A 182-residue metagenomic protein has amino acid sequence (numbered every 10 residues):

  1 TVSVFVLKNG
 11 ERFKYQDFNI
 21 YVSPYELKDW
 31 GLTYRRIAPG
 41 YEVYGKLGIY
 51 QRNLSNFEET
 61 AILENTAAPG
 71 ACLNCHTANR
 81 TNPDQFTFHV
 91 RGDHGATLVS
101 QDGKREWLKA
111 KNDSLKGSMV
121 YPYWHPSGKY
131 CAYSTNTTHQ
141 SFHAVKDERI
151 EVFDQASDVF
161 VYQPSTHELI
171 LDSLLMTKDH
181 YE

Functional and structural regions predicted by a protein language model:
T1-N9: Extracytoplasmic/surface-exposed domains of secreted proteins that mediate cell-envelope carbohydrate/peptidoglycan
F5, R35, F88-H89, S134: Residue-level marker for isolated small/hydroxyl-bearing positions within beta-strands of beta-sheet-rich domains
E11-Y41, S114-L115: Low-complexity, Pro/Ser/Thr- and charge-rich linker/hinge segments at domain boundaries
Q16, S55-A71, S100-S118, Y162-Y181: Multi-bladed beta-propeller domains
V22-W30, A68-A71, T77-R91, S114-K116 (+2 more regions): Blade-terminus and WD-like Trp-Asp/Gly-His loop motifs, strongest in beta-propeller folds
L32-Y44, K129, Y133-Q155: Short, conserved, GDST-rich strand-edge loop motifs in beta-rich repeat architectures
I37-T60: Blade/loop signatures of beta-propeller domains
K46, H94, D154-D158: A detector of repeated loop/turn-to-beta-strand junctions in beta-rich toroidal repeat architectures
